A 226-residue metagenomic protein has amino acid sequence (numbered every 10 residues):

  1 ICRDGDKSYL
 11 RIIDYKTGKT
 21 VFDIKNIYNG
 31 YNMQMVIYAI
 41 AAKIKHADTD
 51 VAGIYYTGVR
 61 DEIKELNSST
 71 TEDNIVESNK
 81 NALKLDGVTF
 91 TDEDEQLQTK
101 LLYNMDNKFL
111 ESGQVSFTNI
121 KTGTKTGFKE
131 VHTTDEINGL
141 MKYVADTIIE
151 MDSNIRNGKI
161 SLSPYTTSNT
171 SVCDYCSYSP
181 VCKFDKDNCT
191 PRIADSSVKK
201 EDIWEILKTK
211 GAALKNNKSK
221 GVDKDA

Functional and structural regions predicted by a protein language model:
I1-A226: Structural signature of nuclease core domains in nucleic-acid processing machines
